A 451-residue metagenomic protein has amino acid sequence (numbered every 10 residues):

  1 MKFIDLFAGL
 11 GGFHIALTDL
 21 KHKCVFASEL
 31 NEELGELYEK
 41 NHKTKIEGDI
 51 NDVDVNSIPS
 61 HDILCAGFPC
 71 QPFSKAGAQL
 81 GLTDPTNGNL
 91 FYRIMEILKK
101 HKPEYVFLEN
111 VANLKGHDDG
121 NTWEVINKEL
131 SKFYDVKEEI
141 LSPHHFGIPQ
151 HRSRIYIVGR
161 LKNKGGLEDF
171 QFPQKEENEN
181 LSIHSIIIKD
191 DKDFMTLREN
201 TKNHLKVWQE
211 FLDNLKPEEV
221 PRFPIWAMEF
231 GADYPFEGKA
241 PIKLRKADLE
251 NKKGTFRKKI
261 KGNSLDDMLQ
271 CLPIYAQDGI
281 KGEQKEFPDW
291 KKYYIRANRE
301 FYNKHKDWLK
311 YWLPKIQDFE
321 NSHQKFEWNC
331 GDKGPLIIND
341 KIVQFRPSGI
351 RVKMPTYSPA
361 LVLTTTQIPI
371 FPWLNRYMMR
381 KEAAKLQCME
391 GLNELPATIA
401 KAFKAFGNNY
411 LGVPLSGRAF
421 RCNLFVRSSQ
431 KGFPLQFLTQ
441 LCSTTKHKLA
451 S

Functional and structural regions predicted by a protein language model:
K2-Y105, A112-E124, K128: Core alpha/beta nucleotide-donor-binding catalytic domains of modification enzymes
E47, Y134-H145: Conserved S-adenosyl-L-methionine
N56-I58, G147-Q150: Short glycine-biased active-site loop of nucleotidyltransferases that positions the nucleotide triphosphate and helps
V111-G116, P143-G147: Short histidine/acidic/glycine/proline-rich micro-motifs that form metal- and phosphate-coordinating active-site loops
E129, Q150-R154, T356: Short, solvent-exposed loop/turn segments at the edges of secondary structure
H151-F230: Flexible, glycine-/basic-rich loop-and-beta segments that form/coincide with the SAM-dependent methyltransferase
F230-S451: C-terminal target-recognition/interaction regions appended to catalytic cores
